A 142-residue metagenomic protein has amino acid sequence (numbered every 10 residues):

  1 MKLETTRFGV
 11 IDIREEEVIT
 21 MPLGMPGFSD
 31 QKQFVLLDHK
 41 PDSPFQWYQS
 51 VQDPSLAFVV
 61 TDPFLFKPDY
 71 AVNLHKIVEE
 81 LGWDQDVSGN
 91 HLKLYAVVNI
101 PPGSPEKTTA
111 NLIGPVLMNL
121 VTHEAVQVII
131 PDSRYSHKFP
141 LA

Functional and structural regions predicted by a protein language model:
M1-K67, G89-A142: Long, compositionally biased stretches
D69-K76: Extended catalytic/binding region for NAD+/ADP-ribose chemistry, centered on the ART fold
K76-V87: Short active-site loop/helix that positions an aromatic residue
